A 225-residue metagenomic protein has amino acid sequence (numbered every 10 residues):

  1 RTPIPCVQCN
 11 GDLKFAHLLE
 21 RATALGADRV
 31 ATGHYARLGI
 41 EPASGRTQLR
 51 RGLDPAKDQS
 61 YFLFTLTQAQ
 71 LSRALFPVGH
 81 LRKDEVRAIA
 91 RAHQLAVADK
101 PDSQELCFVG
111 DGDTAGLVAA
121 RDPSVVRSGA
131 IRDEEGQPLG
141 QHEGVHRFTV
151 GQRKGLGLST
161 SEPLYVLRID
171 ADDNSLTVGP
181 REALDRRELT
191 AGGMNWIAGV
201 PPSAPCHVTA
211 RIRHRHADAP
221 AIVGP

Functional and structural regions predicted by a protein language model:
R1-P225: Nucleotide-activated chemistry modules centered on ATP-dependent adenylation/adenylyltransferase
